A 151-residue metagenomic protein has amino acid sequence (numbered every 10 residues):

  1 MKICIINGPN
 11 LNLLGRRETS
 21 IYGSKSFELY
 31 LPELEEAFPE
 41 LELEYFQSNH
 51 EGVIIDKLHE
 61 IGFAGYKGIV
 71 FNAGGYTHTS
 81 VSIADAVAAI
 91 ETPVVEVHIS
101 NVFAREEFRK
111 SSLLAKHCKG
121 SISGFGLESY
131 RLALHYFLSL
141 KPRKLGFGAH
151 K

Functional and structural regions predicted by a protein language model:
M1-C4: Extreme N-terminal starter segment of soluble prokaryotic enzymes
L13-E28: Glycine- and acidic-residue-enriched helix-capping/strand-helix junction motifs
Y30-E42, G62-F63: A short, N-terminal amphipathic alpha-helix
E44-G52: Short beta->alpha junction loops
Y45, V95, A104-G148: Short, glycine-/small-residue-rich phosphate/pyrophosphate-handling segment
D56-G65: Short, well-structured alpha-helical segments in soluble
K67-F103: Mid-chain, well-packed structural core segment of small domains
